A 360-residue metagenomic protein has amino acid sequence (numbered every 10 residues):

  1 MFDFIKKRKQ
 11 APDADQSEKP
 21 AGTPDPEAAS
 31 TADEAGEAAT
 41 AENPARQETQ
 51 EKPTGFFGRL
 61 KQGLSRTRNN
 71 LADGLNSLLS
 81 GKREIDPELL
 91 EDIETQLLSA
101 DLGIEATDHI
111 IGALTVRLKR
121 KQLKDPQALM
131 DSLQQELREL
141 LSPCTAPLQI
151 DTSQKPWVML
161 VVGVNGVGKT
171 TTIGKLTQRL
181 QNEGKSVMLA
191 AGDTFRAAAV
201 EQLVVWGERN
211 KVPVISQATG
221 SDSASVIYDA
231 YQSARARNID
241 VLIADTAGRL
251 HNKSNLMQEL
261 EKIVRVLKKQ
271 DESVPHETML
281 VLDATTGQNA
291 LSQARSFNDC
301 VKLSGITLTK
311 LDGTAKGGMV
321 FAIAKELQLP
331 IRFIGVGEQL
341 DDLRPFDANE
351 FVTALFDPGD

Functional and structural regions predicted by a protein language model:
M1-E139, Q154: Non-catalytic terminal/linker segments enriched in charged/polar, low-complexity residues
E105, Q135-D360: P-loop/Walker A NTP-binding module and the surrounding RecA-like catalytic core of P-loop NTPases
